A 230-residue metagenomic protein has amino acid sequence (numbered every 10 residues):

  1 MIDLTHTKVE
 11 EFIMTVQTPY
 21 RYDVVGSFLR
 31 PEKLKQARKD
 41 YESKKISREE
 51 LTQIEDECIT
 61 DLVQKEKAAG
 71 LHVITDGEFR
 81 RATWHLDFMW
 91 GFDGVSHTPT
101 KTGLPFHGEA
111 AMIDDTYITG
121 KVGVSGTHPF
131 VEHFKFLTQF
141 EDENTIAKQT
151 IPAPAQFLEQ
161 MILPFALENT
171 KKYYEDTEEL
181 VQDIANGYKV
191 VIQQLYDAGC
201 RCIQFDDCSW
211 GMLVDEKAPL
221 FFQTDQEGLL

Functional and structural regions predicted by a protein language model:
D3-L230: Domain-level signal for soluble alpha/beta catalytic cores
